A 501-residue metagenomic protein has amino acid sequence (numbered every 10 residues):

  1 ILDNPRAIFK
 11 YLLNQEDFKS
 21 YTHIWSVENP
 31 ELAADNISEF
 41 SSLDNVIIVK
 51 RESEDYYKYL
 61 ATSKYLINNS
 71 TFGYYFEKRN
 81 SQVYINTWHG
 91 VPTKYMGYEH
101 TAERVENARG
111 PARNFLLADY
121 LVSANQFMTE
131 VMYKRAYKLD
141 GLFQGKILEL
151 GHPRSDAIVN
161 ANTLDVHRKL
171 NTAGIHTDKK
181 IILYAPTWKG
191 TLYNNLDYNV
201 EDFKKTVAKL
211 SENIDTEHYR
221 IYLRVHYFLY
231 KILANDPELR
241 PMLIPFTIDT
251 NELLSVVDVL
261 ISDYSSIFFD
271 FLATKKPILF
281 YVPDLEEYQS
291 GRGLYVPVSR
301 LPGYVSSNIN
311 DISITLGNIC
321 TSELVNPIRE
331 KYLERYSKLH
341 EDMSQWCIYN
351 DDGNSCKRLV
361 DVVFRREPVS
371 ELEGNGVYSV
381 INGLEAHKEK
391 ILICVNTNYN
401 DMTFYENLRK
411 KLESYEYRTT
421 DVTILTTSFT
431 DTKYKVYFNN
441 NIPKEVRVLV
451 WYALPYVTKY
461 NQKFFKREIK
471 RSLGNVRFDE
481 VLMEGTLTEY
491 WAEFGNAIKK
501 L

Functional and structural regions predicted by a protein language model:
I1-N160, P455-K500: Active-site and donor-binding regions of nucleotide-sugar-utilizing enzymes
I1-W25, S379-F429: N-terminal subdomain of nucleotide-sugar transferases
D3-F9, H152-N235, S306, F404-Y405: Conserved catalytic-core segment of nucleotide-activated headgroup transferases in glycan assembly
H23-F40, Y417-V457: N-terminal strand-loop element at the rim of the active site of nucleotide-sugar-dependent glycosyltransferases
I47-Y65, Y222, Y227-F269: Donor nucleotide-activated moiety binding/catalytic core segment of transferases that use nucleotide-activated donors
K64-Y95, I248-S290: A donor-sugar binding/catalytic signature common to diverse glycosyltransferases and related nucleotide-sugar
V91-A102, G110-Y193, V325-D342, D361-I381: A nucleotide-sugar donor-handling region in carbohydrate enzymes
N107, I232-L239, S266-C347: Catalytic binding pocket for nucleotide-activated donors in carbohydrate/polymer assembly enzymes
